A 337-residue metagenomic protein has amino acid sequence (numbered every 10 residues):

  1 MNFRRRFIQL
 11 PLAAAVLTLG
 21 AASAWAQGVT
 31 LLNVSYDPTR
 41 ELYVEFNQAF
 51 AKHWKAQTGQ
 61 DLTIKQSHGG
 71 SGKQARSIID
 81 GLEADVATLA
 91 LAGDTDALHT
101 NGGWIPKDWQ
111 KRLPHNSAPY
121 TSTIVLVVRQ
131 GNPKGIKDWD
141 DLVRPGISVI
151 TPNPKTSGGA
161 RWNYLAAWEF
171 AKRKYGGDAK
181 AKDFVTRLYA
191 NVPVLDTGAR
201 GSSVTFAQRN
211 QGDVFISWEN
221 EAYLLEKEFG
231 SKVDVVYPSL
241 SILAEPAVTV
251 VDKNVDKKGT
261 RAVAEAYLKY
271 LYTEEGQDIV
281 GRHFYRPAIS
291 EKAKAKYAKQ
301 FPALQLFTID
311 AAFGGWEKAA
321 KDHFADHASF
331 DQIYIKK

Functional and structural regions predicted by a protein language model:
M1-A14, A22: Twin-arginine (Tat) signal peptide motif
Q27-T156, I335: N-terminal segment of the mature folded domain
V34-Y36, V128-Q130, S148-K174, L188-V192 (+1 more regions): Short beta-strand->loop
P38-L42, F46, Q74, A90-D94 (+9 more regions): Stable alpha-helical elements in mature extracytoplasmic
N47-A56, I79-E83, A92, H99-G103 (+10 more regions): Sec-exported extracytoplasmic/periplasmic mature domains
G131-K137, T156, E169-G177, N254-A262: Short helix-loop capping/hinge motifs at secondary-structure junctions, enriched in acidic/polar residues
R173-L240: Ligand-binding pocket segment of bilobal, Venus flytrap-like solute-binding proteins
V255-K337: Extracellular/periplasmic juxtamembrane helices and adjacent flexible linkers that interface with membrane partners
